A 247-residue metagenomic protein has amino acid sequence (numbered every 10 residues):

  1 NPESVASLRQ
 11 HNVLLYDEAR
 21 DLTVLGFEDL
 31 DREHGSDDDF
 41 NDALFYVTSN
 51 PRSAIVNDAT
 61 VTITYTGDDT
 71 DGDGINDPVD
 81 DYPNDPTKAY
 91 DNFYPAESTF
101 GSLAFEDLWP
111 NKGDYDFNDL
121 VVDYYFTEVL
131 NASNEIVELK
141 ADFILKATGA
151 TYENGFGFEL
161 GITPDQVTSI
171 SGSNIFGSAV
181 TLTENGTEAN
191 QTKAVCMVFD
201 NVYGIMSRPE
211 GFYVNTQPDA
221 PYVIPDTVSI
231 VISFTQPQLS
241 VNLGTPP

Functional and structural regions predicted by a protein language model:
N1-T23, P51, E128-L130, N134-P247: Extended, charge-biased low-complexity segments that typically form long amphipathic alpha-helices/coiled-coils
R20-G26, F100-A104: Short, hydrophobic/aromatic-rich segments at coil-to-beta transitions
F27-S36, W109: Short beta-strand-plus-loop segments that form exposed binding edges in beta-rich domains
H34-L44, N118: Extracellular carbohydrate recognition
D39-D42, N50-N57, G72: Extracellular glycan/ECM-engagement signal in secreted proteins
A43, V47, D80, L120 (+1 more regions): Residue-level detector of short, conserved catalytic/binding motifs and their immediate flanks
I55-L103: Extracellular calcium-associated, cysteine-rich motifs in secreted modular proteins
S98-E138, L145-A150: N-terminal segment immediately downstream of the Sec signal-peptide cleavage site in secreted/extracellular proteins
